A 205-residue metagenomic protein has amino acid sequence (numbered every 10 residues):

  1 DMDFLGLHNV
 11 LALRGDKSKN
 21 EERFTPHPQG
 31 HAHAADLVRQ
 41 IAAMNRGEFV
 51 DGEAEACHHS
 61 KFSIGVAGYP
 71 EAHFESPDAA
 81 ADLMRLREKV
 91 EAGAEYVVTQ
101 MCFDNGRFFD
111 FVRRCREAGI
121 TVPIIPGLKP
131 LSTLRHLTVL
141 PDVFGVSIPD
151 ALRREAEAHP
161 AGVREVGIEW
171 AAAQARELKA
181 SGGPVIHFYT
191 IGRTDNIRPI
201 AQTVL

Functional and structural regions predicted by a protein language model:
D1-R39: Flexible, glycine-rich active-site loops centered on histidine and acidic residues that chelate a metal or position
M2, K89, G93, P126 (+1 more regions): Conserved, mostly hydrophobic/aromatic
G6-H8, S60-F62, A94-E95, I120-I124 (+1 more regions): Short, well-ordered coil/turn segments that N-cap beta-strands
L11-A12, E95-D104, H187-T190: Catalytic beta/alpha-barrel core
P28-K61, G65-E75, R113, E117-A173 (+2 more regions): Active-site pocket-lining/capping segments in soluble small-molecule metabolic enzymes
P77-E88, G167-E177: Short, acidic/polar
T190-N196: A short, acidic, flexible beta-alpha connecting loop/helix-capping segment that sits on the rim of active
